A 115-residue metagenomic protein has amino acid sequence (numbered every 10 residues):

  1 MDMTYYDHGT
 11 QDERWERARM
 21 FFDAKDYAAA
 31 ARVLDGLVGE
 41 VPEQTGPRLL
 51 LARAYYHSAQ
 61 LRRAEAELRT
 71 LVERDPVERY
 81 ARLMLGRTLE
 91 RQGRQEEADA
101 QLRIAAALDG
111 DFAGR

Functional and structural regions predicted by a protein language model:
D2-Q11, R87-R115: Terminal, low-structured helical/coil segments at or just beyond the last alpha-helical repeat
H8-E40: Alpha-helical segment of the N-proximal tetratricopeptide repeat
A24-R32, S58-T70, G93-I104: Structural signature of tandem alpha-helical TPR/SEL1-like repeats, specifically the intra-repeat loop/turn
V38-G39, R69-E73, A106-A107: Conserved structural position within tetratricopeptide repeats
